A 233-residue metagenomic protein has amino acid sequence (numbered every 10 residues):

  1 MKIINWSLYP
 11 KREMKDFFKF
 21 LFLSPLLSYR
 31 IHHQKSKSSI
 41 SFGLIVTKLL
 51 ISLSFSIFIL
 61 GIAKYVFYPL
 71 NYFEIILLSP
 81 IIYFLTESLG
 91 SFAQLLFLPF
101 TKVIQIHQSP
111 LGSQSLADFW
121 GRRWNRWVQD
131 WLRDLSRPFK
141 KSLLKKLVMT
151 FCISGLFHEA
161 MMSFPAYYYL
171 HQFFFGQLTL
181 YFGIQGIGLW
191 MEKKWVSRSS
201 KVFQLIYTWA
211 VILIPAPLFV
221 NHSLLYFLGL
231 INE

Functional and structural regions predicted by a protein language model:
M1-F100, I106-Q114: Intramembrane catalytic core of multi-pass membrane enzymes that act on lipidic substrates
M1-W6, T86, G90, F182-W195 (+1 more regions): Hydrophobic cores of alpha-helical transmembrane segments in multi-pass inner/ER membrane proteins, independent
F18-L23, K140, H158, F174: Compositionally biased, low-structure terminal segments
I45, L49-I57, G61, S79-E87 (+8 more regions): Alpha-helical transmembrane spans of integral membrane proteins, capturing the lipid-embedded, hydrophobic core of TM
I62-I76, K141, S163-G176, W195-S199 (+1 more regions): Membrane-lumen (extracellular) interface motif
L78, Q105-I106, D118, F173 (+1 more regions): Residues at structural and domain junctions
E87, F92-S163, R198-E233: Membrane-interfacial catalytic/cofactor-binding modules of polytopic membrane enzymes
L144-M191: C-terminal, well-structured subdomains that either form a transmembrane helix-short loop-helix hairpin in multi-pass
